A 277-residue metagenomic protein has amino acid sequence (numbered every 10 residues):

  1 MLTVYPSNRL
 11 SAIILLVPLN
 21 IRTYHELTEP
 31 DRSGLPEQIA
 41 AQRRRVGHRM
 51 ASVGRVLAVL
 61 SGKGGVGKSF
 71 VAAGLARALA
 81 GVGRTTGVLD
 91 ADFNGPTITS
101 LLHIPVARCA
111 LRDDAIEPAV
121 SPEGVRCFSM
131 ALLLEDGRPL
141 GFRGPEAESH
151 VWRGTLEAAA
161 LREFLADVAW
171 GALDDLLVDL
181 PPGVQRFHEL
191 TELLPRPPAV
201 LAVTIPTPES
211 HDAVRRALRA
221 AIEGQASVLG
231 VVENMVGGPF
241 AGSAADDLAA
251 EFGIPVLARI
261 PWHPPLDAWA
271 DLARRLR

Functional and structural regions predicted by a protein language model:
I13-R43, L218-R277: C-terminal lobe/tail of nucleotide-utilizing enzymes
H48-G54: Phosphate-binding P-loop
R55-F93, L218: Walker A/P-loop phosphate-binding motif and the immediately C-terminal alpha-helix
T85-G87, A91-R138, D246: Phosphate-binding loop that captures ATP/GTP phosphates
F93-G95, L133-E135, P182-V184, P206-S210 (+2 more regions): Conserved nucleotide-binding/hydrolysis micro-motifs of P-loop NTPases
D136-T155, E163-E189: Switch II (G3) loop of P-loop NTPases
F187-P208: Inter-motif core of Ras-like GTPase G domains
